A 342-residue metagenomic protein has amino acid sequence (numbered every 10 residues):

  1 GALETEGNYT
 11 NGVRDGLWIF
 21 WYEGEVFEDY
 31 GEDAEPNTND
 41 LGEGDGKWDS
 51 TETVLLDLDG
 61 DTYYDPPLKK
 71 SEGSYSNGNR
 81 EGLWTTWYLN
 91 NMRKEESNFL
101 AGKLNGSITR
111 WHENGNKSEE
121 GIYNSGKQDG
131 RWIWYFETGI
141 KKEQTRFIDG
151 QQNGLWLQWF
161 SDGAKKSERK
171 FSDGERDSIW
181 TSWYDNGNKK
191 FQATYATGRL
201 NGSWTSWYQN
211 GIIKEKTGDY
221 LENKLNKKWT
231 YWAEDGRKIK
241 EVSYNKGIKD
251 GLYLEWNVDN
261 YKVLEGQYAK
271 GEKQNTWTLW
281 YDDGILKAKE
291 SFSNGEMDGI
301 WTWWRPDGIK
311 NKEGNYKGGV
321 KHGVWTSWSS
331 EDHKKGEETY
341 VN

Functional and structural regions predicted by a protein language model:
G1-V26, K47, L55-N342: Glycine/tyrosine- and acidic-biased, solvent-exposed loop/turn segments at the edges of beta-strands
Y22-N39: Internal, charge-rich low-complexity segments
D40, D49-V54: Domain-core and long-helix interface of multi-subunit machines
